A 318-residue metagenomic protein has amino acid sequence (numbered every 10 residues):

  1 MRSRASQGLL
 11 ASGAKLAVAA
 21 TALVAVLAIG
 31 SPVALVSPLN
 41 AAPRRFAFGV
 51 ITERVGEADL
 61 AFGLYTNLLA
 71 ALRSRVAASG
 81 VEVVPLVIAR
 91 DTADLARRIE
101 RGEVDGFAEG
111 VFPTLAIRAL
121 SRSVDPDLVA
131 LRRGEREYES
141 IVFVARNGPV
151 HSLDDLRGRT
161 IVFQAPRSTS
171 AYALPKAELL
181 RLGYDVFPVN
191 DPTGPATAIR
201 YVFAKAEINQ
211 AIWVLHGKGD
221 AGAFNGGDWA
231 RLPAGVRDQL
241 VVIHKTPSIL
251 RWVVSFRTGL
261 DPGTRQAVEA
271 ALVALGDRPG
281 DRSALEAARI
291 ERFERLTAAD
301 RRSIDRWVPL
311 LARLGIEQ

Functional and structural regions predicted by a protein language model:
R2-E103, R282-Q318: N-terminal hydrophobic or amphipathic helices and topogenic motifs
A42-R54, S123-V144, G194-A196, L232-G276 (+2 more regions): Periplasmic-binding protein-like
R45-R75, F112, E137-A211, H216 (+1 more regions): Bilobed "Venus flytrap"/periplasmic-binding protein-like clamshell domains and structurally analogous long
L64-L68, D91, L95, E103 (+9 more regions): Stable alpha-helical elements in mature extracytoplasmic
V84-A89, V202, V241-I243: General small-molecule cofactor/ligand-binding pocket signal
T92-F107, L120-S121, D154, R200-A223 (+1 more regions): Short helices/loops that flank or line small-molecule/ion binding pockets
E100, V104-A130, E137: N-terminal segment of the mature folded domain
A108-R122, P175-R181, I212-L240, S248: A ligand-binding cleft/hinge motif common to bilobed small-molecule-binding domains
